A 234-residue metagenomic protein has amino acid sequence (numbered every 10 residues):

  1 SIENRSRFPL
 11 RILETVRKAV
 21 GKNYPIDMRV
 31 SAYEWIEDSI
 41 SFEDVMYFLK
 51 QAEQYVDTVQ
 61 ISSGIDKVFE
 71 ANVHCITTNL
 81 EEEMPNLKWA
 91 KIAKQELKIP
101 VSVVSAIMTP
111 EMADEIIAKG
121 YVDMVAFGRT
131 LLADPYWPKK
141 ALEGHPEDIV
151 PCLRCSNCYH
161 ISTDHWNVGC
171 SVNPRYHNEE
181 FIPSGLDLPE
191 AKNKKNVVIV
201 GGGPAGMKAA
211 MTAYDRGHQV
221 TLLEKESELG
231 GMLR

Functional and structural regions predicted by a protein language model:
S1-V200, P204-V220, K225-L233: Flavin-dependent oxidoreductase catalytic cores
